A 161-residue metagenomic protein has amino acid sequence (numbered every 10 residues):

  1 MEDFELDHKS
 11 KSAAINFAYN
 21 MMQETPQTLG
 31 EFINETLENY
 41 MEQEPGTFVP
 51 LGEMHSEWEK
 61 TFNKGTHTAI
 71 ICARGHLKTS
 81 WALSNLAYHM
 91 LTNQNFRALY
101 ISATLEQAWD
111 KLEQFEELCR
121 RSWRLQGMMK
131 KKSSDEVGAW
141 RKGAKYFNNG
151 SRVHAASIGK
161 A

Functional and structural regions predicted by a protein language model:
E2-A161: Phosphate/NTP-binding elements of NTP-utilizing enzymes
